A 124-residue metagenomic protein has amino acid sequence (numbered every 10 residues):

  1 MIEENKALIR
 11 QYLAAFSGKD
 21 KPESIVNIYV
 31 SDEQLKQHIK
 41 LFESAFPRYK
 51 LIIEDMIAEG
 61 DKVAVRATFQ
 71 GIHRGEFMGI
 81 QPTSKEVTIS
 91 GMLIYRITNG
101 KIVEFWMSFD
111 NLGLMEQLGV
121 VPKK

Functional and structural regions predicted by a protein language model:
M1-K124: C-terminal and inter-domain tail/linker signature
